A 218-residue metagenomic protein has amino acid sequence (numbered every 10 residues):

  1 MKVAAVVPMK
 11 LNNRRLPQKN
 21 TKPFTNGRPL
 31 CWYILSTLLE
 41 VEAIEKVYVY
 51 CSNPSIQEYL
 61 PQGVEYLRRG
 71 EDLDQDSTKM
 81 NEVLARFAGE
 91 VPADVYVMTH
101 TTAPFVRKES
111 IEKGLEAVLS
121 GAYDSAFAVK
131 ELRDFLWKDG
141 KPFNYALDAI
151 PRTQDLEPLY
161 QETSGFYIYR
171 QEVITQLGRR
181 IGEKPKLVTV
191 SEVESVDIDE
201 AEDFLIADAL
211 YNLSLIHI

Functional and structural regions predicted by a protein language model:
M1-P17: N-terminal nucleotide-binding beta1-loop-alpha1 segment
P29-K46: A short, N-terminal amphipathic alpha-helix
I44, A93, A122-Y123: Short, high-confidence coil segments that cap the C-terminus of an alpha-helix and link into the following beta-strand
Y48-C51, A128: Short internal beta-strands
C51-I56, L132-R133: Short, polar loop motifs at secondary-structure junctions
P54-V97, F105-K113: Short phosphate-binding loop-to-helix
S77-V83, P104-E192: Conserved core of the sugar-phosphate nucleotidyltransferase
I216-I218: Conserved small/polar residues in nucleotide/adenosyl-binding loops
